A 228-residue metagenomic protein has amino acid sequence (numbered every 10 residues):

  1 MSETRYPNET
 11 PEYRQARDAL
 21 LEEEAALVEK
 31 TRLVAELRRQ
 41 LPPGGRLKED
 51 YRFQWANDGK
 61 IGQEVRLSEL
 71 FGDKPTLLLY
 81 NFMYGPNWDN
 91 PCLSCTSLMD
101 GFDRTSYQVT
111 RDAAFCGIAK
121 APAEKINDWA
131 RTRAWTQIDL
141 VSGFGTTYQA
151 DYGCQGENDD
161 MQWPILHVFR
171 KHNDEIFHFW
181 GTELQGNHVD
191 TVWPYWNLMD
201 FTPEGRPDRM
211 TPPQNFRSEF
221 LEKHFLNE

Functional and structural regions predicted by a protein language model:
M1-L77, F82-Y107, R111, W129-A134 (+1 more regions): Non-globular targeting/processing and membrane-anchoring segments
A114-F144: Conserved segment of the thioredoxin-like fold in thiol-based oxidoreductases
